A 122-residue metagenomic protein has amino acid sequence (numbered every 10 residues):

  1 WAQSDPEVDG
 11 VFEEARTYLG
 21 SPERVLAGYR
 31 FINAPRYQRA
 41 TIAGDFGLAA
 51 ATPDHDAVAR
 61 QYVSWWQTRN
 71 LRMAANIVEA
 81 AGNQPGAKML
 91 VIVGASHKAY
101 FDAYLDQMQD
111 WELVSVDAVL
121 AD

Functional and structural regions predicted by a protein language model:
W1-Q84, Y104, A121: Hydrophobic, often amphipathic alpha-helical segments used for membrane interaction and targeting
K88-V93: Beta-strand elements within well-structured catalytic alpha/beta cores of enzymes that handle phosphate/sulfate esters
S96-D122: C-terminal domain-boundary segment and adjacent tail
